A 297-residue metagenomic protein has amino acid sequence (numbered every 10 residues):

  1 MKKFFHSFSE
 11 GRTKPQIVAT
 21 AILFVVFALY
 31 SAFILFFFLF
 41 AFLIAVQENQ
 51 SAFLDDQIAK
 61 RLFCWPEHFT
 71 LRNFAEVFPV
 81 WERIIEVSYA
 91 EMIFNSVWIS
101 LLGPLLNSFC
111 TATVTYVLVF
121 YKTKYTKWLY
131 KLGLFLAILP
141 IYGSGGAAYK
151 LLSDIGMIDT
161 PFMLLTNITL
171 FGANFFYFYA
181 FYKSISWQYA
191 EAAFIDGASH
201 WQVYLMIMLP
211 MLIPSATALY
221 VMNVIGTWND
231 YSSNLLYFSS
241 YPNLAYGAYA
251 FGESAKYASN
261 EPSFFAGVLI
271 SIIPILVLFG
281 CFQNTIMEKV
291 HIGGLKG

Functional and structural regions predicted by a protein language model:
K2-G297: A hydrophobic, multi-pass inner-membrane permease signature
